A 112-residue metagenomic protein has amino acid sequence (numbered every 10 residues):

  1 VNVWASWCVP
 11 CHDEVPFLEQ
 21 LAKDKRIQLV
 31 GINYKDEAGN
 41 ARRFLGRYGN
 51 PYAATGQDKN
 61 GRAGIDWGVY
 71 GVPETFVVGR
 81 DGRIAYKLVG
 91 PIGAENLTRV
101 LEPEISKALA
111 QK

Functional and structural regions predicted by a protein language model:
V3-Q20: Conserved redox-active cysteine motifs that mediate thiol-disulfide chemistry, especially di-cysteine Cys-X(1-2)-Cys
W4, V30, I65: Conserved Rossmann-like nucleotide-binding pocket used by diverse enzymes that bind dinucleotide cofactors
A5-V9, K35-G39, G61-A63, P91-A94: Solvent-exposed loop/turn segments at secondary-structure junctions within structured extracellular/periplasmic domains
D13, L21-K23, I27-N60, V72: Conserved segment of the thioredoxin-like fold in thiol-based oxidoreductases
G46-P51, Q57-L109: Thiol/disulfide oxidoreductase modules built on the thioredoxin-like
K112: Extracytoplasmic/periplasmic copper-protein system
